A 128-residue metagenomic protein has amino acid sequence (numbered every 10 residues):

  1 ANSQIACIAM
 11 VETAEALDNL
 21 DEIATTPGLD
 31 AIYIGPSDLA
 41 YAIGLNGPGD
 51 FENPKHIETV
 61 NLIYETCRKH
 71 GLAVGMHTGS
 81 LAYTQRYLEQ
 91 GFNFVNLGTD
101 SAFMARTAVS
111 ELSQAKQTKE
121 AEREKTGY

Functional and structural regions predicted by a protein language model:
A1-Y128: Expand to "…catalyze enediolate/carbanion chemistry for C-C bond making/breaking, isomerization, decarboxylation
